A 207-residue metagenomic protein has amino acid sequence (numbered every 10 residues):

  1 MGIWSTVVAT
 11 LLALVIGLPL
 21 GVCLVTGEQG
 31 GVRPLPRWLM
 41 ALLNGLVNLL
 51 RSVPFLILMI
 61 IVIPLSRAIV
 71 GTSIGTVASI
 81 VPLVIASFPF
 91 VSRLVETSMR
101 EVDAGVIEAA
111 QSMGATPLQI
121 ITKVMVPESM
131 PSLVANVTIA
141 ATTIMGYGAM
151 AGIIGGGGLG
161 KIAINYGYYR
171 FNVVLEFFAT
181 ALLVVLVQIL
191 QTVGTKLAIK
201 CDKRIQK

Functional and structural regions predicted by a protein language model:
M1-R100, A135-T142, L182-L190: Membrane-water interface segments at the C-terminal ends of transmembrane alpha-helices in multi-pass inner-membrane
I3, V7, L42, L46-L49 (+5 more regions): Hydrophobic alpha-helical elements at and bordering transmembrane segments of multi-pass membrane proteins
V7, P117-M150: Transmembrane alpha-helices
G27-G30, S112, L175-K207: C-terminal transmembrane helix and the adjacent membrane-cytosol boundary/short C-terminal tail of inner/organellar
E28-R37, R100-I107, A115-P117, Y169-N172 (+1 more regions): Juxtamembrane helix-boundary/capping and inter-helix hinge elements in multi-pass membrane proteins
L50, R67, A110-S112, T142 (+3 more regions): Helix-capping/transition residues at the boundaries of transmembrane alpha-helices and the short helical linkers
L94-L133, A163, K203: Short cytoplasmic-facing helical segments at TM-TM junctions of multi-pass membrane proteins
Y147-F177, A181-L182, D202, K207: Glycine-rich helix-loop "coupling/hinge" segments at transmembrane-helix boundaries in multipass transporters
